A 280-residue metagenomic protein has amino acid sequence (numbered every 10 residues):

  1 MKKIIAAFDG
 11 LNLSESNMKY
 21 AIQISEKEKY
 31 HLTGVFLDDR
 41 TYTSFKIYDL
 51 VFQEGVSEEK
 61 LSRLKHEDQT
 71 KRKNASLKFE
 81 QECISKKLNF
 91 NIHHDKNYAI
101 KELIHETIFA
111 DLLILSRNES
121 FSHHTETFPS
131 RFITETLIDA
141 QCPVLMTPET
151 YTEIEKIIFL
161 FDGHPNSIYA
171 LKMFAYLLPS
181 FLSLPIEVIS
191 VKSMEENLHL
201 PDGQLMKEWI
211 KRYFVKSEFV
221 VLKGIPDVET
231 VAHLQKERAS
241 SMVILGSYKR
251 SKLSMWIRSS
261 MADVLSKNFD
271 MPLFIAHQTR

Functional and structural regions predicted by a protein language model:
M1-E59, D139, T152-V221, S240 (+1 more regions): Small/aliphatic-rich secondary-structure junction motif
S14, M18, I92, I100-T150 (+2 more regions): Gly/Ser-rich helix-loop-strand patches that form or flank binding pockets for ribonucleotide-derived cofactors
V56-K71: A short acidic, glycine-rich active-site loop that binds or catalyzes chemistry on phosphate/adenosine moieties
K71, A75-F79, K86-L88: Ordered, amphipathic secondary-structure segments that act as subunit-interaction surfaces in large macromolecular
C83-N91, Y213-E218: A short helix-to-beta-strand connector/capping loop
H94-K101, G224-V228: Charged docking surfaces used in two-component/phosphorelay signaling
K207, G224-E237: A short, acidic, amphipathic alpha-helical segment used as a generic capping/interface helix at domain edges
